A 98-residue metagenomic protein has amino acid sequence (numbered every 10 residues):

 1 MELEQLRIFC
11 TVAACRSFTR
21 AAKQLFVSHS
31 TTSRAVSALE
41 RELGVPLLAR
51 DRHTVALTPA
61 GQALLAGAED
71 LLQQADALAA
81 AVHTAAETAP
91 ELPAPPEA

Functional and structural regions predicted by a protein language model:
E2-I8, G61: The N-cap/first-turn positions of alpha helices within or immediately adjacent to helix-turn-helix DNA-binding domains
T11-S28: Short helix-boundary/capping micro-motifs
S17-F18, V36, R50: Helix-turn-helix DNA-binding elements, focusing on the entry/boundary residues of the two helices that contact DNA
K23, R41, Q62: Alpha-helical residues within the helix-turn-helix
S28-A38: Residues within the DNA-recognition helix of helix-turn-helix
E40-L57: A short LG(V/I)-centered, amphipathic sequence patch enriched for acidic residue(s) preceding the LG motif
E42-L43, L64-A86: Alpha-helical linker/hinge and terminal dimerization helices associated with HTH transcriptional regulators
H83-A98: Interdomain hinge and pocket-entrance segments immediately C-terminal to HTH DNA-binding domains
